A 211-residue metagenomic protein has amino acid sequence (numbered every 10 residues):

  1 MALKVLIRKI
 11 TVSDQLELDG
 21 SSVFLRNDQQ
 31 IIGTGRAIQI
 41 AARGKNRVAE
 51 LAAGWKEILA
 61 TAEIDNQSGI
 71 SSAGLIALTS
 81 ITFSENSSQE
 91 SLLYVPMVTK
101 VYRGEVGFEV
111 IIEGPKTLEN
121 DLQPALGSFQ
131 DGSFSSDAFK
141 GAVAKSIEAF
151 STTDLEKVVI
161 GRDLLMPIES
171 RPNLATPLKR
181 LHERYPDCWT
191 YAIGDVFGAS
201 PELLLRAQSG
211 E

Functional and structural regions predicted by a protein language model:
M1-E211: Signature of the chorismate-utilizing enzyme
